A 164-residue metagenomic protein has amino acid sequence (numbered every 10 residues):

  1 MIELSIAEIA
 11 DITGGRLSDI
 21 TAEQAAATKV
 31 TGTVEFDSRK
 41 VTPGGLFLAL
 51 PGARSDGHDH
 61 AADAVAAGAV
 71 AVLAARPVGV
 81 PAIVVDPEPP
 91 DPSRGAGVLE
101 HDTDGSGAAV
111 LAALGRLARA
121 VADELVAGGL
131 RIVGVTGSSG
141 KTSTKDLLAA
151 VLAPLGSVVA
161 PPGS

Functional and structural regions predicted by a protein language model:
M1-L117: N-terminal leader/targeting and accessory segments in enzymes
L99-S164: Phosphate-binding loop of NTP-binding sites
